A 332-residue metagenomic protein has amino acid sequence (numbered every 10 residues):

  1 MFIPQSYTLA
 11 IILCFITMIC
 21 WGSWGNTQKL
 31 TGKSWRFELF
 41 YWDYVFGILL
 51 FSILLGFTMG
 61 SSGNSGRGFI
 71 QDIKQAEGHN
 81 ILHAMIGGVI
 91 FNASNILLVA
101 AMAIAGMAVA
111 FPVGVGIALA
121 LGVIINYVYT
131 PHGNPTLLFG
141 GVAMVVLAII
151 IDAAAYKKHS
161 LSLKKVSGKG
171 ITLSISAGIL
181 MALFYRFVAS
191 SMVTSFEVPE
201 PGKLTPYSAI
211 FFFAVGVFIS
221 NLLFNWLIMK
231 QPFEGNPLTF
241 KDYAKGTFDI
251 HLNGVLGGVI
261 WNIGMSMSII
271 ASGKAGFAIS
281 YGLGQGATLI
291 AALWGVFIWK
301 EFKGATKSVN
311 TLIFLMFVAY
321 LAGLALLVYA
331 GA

Functional and structural regions predicted by a protein language model:
M1-A332: Polytopic alpha-helical membrane proteins, predominantly small-molecule transporters/carriers
